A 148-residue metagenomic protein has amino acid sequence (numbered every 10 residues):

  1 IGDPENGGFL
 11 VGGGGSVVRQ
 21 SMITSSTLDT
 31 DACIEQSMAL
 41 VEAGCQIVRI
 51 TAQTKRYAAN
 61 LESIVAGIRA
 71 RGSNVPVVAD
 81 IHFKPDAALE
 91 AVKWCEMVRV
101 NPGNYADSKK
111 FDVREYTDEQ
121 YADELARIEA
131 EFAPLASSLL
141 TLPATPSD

Functional and structural regions predicted by a protein language model:
I1-T51, K55-D148: Alpha/beta enzyme core
